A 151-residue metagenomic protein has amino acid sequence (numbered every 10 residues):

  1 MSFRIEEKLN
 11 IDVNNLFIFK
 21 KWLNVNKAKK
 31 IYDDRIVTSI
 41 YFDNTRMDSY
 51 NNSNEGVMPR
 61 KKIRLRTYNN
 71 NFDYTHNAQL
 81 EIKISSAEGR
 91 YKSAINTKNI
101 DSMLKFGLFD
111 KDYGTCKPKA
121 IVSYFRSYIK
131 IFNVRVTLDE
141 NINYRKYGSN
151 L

Functional and structural regions predicted by a protein language model:
M1-L151: Phosphate-end processing signature that detects enzymes handling 5′-triphosphorylated RNA and polyphosphate
